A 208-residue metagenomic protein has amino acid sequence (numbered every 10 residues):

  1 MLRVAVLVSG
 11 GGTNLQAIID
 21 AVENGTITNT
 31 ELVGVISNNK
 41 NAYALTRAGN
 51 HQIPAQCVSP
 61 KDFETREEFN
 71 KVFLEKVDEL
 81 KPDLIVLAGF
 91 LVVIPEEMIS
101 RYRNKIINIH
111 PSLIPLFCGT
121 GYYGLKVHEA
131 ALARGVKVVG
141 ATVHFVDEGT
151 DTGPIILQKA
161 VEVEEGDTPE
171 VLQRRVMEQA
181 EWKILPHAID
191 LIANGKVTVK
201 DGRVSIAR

Functional and structural regions predicted by a protein language model:
M1-R208: One-carbon transfer enzymes
